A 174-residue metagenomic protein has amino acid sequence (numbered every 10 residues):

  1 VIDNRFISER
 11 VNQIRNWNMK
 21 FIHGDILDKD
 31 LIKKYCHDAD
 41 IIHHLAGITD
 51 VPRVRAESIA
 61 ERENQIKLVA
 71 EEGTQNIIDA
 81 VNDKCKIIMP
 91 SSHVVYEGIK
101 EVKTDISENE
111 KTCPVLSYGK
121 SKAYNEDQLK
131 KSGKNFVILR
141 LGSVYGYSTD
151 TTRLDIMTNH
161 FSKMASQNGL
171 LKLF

Functional and structural regions predicted by a protein language model:
V1-I41: N-terminal Rossmann/SDR dinucleotide-binding element
V11-Q13, P52-N64, G98-T104, D150: Conserved catalytic-core motifs of eukaryotic protein kinase domains, centered on the activation segment
F21, I66, I87, F136-L139: Hydrophobic/aromatic anchor residues within beta-strands of the central parallel beta-sheet of Rossmann-like
I26-V69: NAD(P)H-binding glycine-rich loop region in Rossmannoid oxidoreductase-like domains and their noncatalytic homologs
L27, E61-N76, T112, L116 (+1 more regions): Glycine-rich NAD(P)-binding loop of the Rossmann-fold in SDR/ketoreductase-type enzymes
I41-H44, Q75-V115: Conserved Rossmann-fold NAD(P)-dependent oxidoreductase catalytic core, especially the SDR/UDP-sugar
V51-P52, M89-K103, S117-A123, V144-S148: Conserved catalytic-site region of short-chain dehydrogenase/reductase
D127-F174: NAD(P)-dependent short-chain dehydrogenase/reductase
